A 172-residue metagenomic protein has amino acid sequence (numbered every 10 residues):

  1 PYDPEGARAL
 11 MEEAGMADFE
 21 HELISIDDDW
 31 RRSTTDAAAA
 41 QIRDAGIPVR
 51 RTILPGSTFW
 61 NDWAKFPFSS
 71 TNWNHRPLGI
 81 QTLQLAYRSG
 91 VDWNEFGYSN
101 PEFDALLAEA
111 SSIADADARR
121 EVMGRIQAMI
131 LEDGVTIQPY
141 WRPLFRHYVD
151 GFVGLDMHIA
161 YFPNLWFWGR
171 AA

Functional and structural regions predicted by a protein language model:
P1-E12, W30-S33: Structural transition elements
R8, S57-W60: Short hydrophobic/charged patches on amphipathic alpha-helices used for structural packing and interfaces
D18-D27, V49-T52, S70: Short, well-ordered beta-strand elements
D27-Q41, F59-A172: Detector for C-terminal structural segments
R43-S57: Short, well-structured beta-strand/strand-turn elements
